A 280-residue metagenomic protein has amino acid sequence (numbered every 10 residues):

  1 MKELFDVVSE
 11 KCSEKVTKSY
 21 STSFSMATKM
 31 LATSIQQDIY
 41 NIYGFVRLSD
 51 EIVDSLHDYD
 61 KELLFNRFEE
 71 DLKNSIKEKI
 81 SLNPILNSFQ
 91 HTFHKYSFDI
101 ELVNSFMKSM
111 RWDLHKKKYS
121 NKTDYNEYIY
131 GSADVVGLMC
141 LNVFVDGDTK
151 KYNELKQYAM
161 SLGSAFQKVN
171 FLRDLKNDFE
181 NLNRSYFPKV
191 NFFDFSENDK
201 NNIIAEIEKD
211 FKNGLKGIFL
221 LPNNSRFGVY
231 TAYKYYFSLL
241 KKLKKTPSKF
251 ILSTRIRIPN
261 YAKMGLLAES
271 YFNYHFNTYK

Functional and structural regions predicted by a protein language model:
M1-K168, L172-K280: Catalytic cores of Mg2+-dependent Asp-rich isoprenoid enzymes
